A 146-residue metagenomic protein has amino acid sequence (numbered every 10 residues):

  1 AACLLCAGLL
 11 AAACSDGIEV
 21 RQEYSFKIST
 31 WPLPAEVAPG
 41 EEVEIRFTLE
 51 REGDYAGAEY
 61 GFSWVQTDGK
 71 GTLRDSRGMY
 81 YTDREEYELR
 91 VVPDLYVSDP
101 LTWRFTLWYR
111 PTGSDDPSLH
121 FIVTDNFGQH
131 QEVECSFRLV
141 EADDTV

Functional and structural regions predicted by a protein language model:
A1-C3: Bacterial N-terminal signal peptides that target proteins for export
A7-P34, V146: Bacterial Sec-dependent N-terminal signal peptides
T30-K70, T124-Q131: Post-signal-peptide N-terminal segment of Sec-exported extracytoplasmic proteins
G69-R74, G78: Small-residue (G/S/T/A) turn/hinge positions that recur once per unit in extracellular repeat modules
E86-T106: Aromatic sugar-binding surface patches on proteins that engage polysaccharides or sugar-phosphate polymers
F105, Q129-D144: C-terminal edge beta-strand
W108-S114: Short, surface-exposed loop/turn segments at beta-strand-coil junctions that are enriched for proline with nearby
D115-L119: Exposed beta-strand face motif in extracellular beta-rich ectodomains
